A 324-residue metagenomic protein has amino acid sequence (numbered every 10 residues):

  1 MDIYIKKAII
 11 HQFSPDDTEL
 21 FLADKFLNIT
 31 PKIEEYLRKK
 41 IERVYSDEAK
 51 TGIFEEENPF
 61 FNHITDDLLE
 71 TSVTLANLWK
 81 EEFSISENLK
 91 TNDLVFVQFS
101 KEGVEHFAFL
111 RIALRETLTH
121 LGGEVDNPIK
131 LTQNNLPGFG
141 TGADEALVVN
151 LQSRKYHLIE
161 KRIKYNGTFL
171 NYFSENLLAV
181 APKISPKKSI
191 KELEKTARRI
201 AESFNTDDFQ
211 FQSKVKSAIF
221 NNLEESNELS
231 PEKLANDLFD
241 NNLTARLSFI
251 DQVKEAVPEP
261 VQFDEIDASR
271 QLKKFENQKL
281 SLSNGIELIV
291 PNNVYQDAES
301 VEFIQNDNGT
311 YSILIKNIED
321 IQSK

Functional and structural regions predicted by a protein language model:
M1-K274: Long, hydrophobic alpha/beta structural blocks
L238-K324: C-terminal structured domains
